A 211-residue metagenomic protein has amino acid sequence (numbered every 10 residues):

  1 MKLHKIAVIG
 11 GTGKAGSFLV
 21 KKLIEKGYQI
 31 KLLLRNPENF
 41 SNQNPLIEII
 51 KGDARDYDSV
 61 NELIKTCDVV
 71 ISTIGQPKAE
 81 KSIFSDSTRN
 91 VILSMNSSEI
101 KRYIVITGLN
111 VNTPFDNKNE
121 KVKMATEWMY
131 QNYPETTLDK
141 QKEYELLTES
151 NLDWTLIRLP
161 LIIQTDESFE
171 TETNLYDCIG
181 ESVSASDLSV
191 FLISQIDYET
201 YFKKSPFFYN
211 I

Functional and structural regions predicted by a protein language model:
I6-K26: N-terminal Rossmann NAD(P)H-binding glycine-rich loop of SDR-like oxidoreductase domains
L33-E38, A54: N-terminal Rossmann-fold cofactor-binding loop
I50-C67: Conserved Rossmann-fold cofactor-binding substructure of NAD(P)-dependent oxidoreductases
D68-I71, I104: N-terminal Rossmann-like NAD(P) cofactor-binding module of classical short-chain dehydrogenase/reductase
P77-I104, K142: NAD(P)-cofactor binding segment of oxidoreductase domains
I83, I157, E181-I193, K204: Substrate-positioning beta->alpha
Y144-T165: Conserved beta-loop-beta element that borders a ligand/cofactor-binding pocket
S150, D166-T171, Q195-K204: Glycine/proline-rich active-site loop of Rossmann-fold NAD(P)-dependent oxidoreductases
